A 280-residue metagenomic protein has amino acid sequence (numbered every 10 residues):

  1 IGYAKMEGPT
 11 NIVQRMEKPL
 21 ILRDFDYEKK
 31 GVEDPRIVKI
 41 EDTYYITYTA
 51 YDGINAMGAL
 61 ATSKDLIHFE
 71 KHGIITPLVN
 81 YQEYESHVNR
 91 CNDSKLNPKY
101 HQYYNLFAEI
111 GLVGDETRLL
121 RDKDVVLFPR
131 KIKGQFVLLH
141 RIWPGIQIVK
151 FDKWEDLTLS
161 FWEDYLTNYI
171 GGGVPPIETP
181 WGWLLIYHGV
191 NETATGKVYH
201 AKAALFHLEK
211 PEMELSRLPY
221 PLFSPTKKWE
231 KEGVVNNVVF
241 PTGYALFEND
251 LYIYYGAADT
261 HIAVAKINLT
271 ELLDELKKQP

Functional and structural regions predicted by a protein language model:
I1-K30, K39-N168, I177-V234, E248-P280: Beta-rich carbohydrate-recognition and catalytic domains
E33, V125, V174, F240-T242: Structural signature of WD-repeat beta-propeller blades
W229-K231, V239-G243: Short glycine-rich, acidic/polar surface loops and turns
